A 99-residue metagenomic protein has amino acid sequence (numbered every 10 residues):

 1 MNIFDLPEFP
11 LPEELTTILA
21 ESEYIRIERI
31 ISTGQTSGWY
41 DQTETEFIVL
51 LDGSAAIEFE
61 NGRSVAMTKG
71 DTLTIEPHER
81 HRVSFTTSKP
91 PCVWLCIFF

Functional and structural regions predicted by a protein language model:
M1-Y40: A short, N-terminal "cap"/entry segment at the start of jelly-roll beta-barrel domains of the cupin/DSBH fold
E23-Y24, G62, S88-P90: Short strand-connecting beta-turns/loops that link adjacent beta-strands
T36-S37, G53-F59, T72: Short beta-strand segments in beta-sandwich/barrel cores
D41-T43, T87-S88: Short glycine/proline-enriched turns and hinge-like loops at secondary-structure junctions
Q42-I57: Short, conserved beta-strand element in jelly-roll/cupin
G62-P77: Short acidic-glycine-tyrosine-enriched beta hairpin
H78-F99: Ligand-binding loop in jelly-roll beta-barrel domains
